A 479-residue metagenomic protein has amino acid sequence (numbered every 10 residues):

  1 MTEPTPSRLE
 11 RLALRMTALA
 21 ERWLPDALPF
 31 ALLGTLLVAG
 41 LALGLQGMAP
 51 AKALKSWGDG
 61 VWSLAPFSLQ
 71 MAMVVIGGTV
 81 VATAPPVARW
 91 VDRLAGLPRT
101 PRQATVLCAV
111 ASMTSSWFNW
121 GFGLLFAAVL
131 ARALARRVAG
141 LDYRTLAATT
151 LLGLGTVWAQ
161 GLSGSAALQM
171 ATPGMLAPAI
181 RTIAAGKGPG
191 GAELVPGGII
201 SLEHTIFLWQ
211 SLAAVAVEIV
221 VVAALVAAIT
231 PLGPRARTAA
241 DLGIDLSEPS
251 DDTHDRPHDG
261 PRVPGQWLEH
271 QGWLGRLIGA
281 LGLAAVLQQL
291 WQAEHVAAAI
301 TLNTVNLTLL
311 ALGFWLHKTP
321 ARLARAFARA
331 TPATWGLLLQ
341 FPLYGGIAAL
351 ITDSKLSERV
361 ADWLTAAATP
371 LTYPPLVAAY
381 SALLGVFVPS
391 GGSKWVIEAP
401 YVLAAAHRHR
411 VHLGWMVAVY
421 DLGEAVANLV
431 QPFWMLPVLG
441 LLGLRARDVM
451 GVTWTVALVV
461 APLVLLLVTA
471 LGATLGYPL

Functional and structural regions predicted by a protein language model:
M1-I76, I199, I206-G336, Q340 (+2 more regions): Hydrophobic transmembrane alpha-helices of multi-pass small-molecule transporters
L12-M16, K52-W57, A82-P98, V129-Y143 (+3 more regions): Flexible loop linkers connecting adjacent transmembrane helices in multi-pass alpha-helical membrane transporters
D26, W62-S68, A95-L107, R137-L146 (+4 more regions): Membrane-interfacial loop-to-helix junctions in multi-pass transporters
V74-A82, L107-G123, R144-G161, A214 (+3 more regions): Helix-loop-helix module between adjacent transmembrane segments
P85-L107, P231-T253, L413: Cytoplasmic juxtamembrane regions at transmembrane-helix boundaries
L97-L130, L338-S354, T365-A404: Hydrophobic alpha-helical transmembrane segments of multi-pass integral membrane proteins, predominantly secondary
L130-R237, M435-L467: Membrane-core helix-loop-helix motifs of multi-pass transport proteins
A133, R137-L154, A368-L479: C-terminal transmembrane helix pair
